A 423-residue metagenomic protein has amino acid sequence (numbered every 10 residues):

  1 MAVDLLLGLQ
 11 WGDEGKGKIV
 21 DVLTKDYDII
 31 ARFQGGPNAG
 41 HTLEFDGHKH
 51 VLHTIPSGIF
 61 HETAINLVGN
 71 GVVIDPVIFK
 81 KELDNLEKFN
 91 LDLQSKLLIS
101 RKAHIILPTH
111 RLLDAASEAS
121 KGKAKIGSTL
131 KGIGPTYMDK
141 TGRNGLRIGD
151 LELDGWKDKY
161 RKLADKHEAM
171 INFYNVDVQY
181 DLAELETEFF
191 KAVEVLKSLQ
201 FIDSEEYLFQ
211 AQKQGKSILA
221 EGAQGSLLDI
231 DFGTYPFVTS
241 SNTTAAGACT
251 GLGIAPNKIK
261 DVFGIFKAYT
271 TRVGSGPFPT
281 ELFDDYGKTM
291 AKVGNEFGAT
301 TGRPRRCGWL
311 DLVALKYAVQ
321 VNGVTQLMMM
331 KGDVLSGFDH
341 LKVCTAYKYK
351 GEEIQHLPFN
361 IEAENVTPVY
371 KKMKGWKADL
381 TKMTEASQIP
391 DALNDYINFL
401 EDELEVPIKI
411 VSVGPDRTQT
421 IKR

Functional and structural regions predicted by a protein language model:
M1-R423: Non-transmembrane, aqueous-exposed alpha-helical and coiled segments at domain scale
